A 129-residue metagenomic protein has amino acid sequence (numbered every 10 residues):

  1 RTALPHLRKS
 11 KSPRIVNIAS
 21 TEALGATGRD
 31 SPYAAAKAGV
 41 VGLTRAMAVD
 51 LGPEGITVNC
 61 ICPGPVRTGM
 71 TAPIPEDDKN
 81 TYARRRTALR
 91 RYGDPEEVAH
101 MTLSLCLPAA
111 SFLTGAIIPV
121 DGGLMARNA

Functional and structural regions predicted by a protein language model:
R1, R45: A short, exposed helix-loop element centered on a Lys and neighboring polar residues
P5, V49-P53, S111: Alpha-helical segment proximal to the catalytic Tyr-Lys
S12, G52, T57, L113-G115: Short, small/polar-rich loop/turn modules that mediate ligand/substrate recognition or access, typified
S20: Residue(s) in the substrate-gating loop at a strand-loop-helix junction that position the organic substrate next
L24, C62-P73: Short, flexible catalytic-loop segment of classical short-chain dehydrogenase/reductase
G25, T102, T114-A129: Short C-terminal tail/terminal secondary-structure segment of NAD(P)H-dependent dehydrogenase/reductase domains
G25-S31, P53-E54, R90, P95 (+1 more regions): Active-site loop immediately N-terminal to the catalytic Tyr-X3-Lys motif of short-chain dehydrogenase/reductase
A36, T44: Active-site helix of classical SDR
